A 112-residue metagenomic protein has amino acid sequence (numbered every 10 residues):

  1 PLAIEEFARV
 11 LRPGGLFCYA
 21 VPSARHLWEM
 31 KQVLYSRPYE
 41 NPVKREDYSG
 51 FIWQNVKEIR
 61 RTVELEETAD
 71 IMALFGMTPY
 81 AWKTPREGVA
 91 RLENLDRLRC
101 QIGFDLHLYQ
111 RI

Functional and structural regions predicted by a protein language model:
P1-L2, A24: Short beta->alpha connector loops
L2-L16: A short glycine-rich, Lys/Arg-flanked "PGG" loop and its adjoining helix->strand segment in the class I
L16-D47: Conserved class I S-adenosyl-L-methionine
R25, E29, F51, E66-A69: Generic recognition of short, well-ordered alpha-helical interface segments
G50-F51, R111: A structural motif corresponding to the C-terminal end of an alpha-helix and its immediate exit/capping segment
I52-K57: Short secondary-structure junctions
I59-I112: Conserved Class I S-adenosyl-L-methionine
